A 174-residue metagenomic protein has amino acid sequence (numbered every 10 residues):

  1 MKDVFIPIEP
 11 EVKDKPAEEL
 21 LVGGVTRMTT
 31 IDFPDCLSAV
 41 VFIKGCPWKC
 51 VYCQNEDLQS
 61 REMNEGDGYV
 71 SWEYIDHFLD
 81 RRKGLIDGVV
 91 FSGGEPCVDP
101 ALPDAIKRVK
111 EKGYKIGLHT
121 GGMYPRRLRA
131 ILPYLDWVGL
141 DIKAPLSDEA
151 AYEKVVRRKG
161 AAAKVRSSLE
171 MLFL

Functional and structural regions predicted by a protein language model:
M1-A17: Iron-sulfur (Fe-S) cluster-binding modules
D14, M63, D67, K154-R157: Pocket-edge positions in alpha/beta enzyme catalytic cores
D14-L37: Short, charged low-complexity linear segments at domain edges
V25, K44, E56, D141-P145: Generic beta-structure capping elements
I31-S71: Canonical Radical SAM [4Fe-4S] cluster-binding loop centered on the CxxxCxxC motif and its immediate flanking residues
D76-G88, C97-L174: Conserved AdoMet/S-adenosylmethionine-binding subsite of the radical SAM
G94: Conserved phosphoryl-transfer catalytic core
